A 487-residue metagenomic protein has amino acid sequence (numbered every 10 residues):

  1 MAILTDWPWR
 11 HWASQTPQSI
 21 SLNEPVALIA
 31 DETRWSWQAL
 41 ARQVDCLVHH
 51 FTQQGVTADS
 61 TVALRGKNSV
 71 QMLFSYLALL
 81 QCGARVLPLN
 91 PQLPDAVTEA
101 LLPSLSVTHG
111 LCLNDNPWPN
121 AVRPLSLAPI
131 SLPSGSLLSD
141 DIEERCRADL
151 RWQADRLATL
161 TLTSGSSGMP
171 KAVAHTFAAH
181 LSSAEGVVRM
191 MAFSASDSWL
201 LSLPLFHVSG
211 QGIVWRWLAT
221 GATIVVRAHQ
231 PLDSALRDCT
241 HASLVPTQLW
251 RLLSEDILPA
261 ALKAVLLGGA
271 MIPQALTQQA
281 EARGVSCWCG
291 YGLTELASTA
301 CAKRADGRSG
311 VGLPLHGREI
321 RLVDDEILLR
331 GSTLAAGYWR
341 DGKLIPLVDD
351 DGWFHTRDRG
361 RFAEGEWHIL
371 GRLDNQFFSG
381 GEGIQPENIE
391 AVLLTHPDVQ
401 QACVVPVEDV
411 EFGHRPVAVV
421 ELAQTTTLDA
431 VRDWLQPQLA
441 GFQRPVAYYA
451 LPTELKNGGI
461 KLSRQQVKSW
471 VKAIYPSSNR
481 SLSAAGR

Functional and structural regions predicted by a protein language model:
M1-Q54, D433, S477-R487: N-lobe entry segment of adenylate-forming
T5-D6, D140-L162, M169, A178 (+1 more regions): Conserved pre-ATP/AMP-binding loop-to-beta segment of ANL
H49-L93, G383: Conserved AMP-binding/adenylate-forming
P103-N114, A158, K171-E255, A264 (+1 more regions): AMP-binding/adenylate-forming
H241-L244, L252-R308, E319: Gly/Ser/Thr-rich phosphate-binding loop
G310-P314, V323-D351, R372, E382-I384: Conserved ATP/PPi-binding loop(s) of AMP-dependent carboxylate-activating enzymes
G331, R359-Q443: AMP-binding/adenylate-forming catalytic core of the ANL superfamily
F377, C403-D409, V417-E421, V431-R487: Conserved C-terminal "lid"/linker of ANL adenylate-forming enzymes
